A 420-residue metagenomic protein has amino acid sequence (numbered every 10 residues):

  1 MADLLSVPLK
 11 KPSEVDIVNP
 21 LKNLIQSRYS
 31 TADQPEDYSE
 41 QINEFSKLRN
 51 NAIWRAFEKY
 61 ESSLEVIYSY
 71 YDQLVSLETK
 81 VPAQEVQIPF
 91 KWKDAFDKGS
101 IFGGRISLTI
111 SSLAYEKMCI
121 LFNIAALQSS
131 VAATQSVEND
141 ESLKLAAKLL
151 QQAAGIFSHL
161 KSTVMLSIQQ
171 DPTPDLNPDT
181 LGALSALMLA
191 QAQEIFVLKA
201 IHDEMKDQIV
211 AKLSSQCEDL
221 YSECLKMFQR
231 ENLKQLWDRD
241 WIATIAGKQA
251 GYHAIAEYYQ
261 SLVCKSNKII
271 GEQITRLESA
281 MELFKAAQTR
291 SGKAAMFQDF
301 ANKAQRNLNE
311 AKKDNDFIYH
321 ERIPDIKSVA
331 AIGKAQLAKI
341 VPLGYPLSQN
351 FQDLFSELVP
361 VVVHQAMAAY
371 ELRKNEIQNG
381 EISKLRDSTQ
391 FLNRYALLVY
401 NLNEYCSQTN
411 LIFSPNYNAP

Functional and structural regions predicted by a protein language model:
M1-A114, D175, D203, D207-I209 (+2 more regions): Eukaryotic intrinsically disordered, low-complexity segments enriched for acidic and Ser/Thr/Pro residues that serve as
K117, I124, V131, L189 (+4 more regions): Structural register within alpha-helical repeat arrays
L121-F122, Q128-Q152, F157-F228: Amphipathic alpha-helical interface segments within eukaryotic helical scaffold and small GTPase-regulatory domains
